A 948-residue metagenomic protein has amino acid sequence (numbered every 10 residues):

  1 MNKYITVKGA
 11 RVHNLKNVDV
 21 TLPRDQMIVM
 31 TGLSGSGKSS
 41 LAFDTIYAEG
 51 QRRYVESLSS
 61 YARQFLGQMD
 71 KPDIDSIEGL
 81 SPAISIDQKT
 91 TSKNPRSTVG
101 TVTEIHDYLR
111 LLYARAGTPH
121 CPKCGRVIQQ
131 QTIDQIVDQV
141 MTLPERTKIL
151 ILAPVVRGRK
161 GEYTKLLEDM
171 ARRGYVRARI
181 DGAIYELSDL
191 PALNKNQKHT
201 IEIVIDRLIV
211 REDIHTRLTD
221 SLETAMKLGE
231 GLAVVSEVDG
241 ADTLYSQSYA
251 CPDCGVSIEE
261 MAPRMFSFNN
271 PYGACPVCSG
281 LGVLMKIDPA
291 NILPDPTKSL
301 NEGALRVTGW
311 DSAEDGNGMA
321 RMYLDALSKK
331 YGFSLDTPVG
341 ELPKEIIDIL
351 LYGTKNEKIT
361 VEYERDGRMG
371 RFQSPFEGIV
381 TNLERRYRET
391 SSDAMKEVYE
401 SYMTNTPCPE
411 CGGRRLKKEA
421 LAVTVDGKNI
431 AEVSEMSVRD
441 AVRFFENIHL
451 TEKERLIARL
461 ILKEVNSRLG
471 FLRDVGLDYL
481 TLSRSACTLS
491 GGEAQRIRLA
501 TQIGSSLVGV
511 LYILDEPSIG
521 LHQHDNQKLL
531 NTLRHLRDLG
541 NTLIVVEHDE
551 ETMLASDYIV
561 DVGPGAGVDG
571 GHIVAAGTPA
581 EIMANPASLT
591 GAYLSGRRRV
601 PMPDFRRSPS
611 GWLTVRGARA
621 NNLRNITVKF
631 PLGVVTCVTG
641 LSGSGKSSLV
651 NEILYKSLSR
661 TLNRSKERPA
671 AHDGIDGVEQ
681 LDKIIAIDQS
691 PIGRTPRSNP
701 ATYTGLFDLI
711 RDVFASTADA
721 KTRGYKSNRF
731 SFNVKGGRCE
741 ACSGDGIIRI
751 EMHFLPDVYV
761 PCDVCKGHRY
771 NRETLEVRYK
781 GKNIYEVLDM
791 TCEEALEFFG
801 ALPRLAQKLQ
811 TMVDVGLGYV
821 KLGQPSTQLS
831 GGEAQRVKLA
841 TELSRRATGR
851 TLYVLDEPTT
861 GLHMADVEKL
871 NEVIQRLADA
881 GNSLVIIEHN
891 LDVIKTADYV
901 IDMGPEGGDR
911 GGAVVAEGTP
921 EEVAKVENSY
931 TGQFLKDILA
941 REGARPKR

Functional and structural regions predicted by a protein language model:
M1-R948: Conserved phosphate-binding elements of NTP-dependent enzyme cores
